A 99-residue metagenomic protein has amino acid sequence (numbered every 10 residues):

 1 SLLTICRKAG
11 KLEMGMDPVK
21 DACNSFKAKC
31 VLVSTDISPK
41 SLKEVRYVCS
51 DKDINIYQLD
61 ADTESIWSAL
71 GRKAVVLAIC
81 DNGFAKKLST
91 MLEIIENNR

Functional and structural regions predicted by a protein language model:
S1-V33: N-terminal first-folded block
T4, N24, S50, E93-E96: Signal for well-folded cores of large energy- and translation-related assemblies
P18-V19, I37-S38, F84: Alpha-helix capping/helix-boundary segments
N24-R46, D53-N55: N-terminal positively charged helical leader segments and presequences
T35, D60, D81: Short secondary-structure boundary segments
K40, A61, G83, K87: Charged, alpha-helix-enriched surfaces in structured cytosolic catalytic cores of large nucleotide-utilizing machines
R46-A74: Mid-chain, well-packed structural core segment of small domains
W67-R99: C-terminal structural segments of small proteins and small subunits
